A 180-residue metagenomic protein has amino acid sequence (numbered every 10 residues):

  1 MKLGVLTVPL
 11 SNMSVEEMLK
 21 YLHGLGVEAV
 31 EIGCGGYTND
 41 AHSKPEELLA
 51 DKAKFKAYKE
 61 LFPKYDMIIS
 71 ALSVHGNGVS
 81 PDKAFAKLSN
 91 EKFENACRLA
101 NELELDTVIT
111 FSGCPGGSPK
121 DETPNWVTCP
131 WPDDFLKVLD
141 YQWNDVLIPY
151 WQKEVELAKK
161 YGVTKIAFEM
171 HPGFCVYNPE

Functional and structural regions predicted by a protein language model:
M1-G4: Extreme N-terminal starter segment of soluble prokaryotic enzymes
L6-L10, G33-Y37, V74-N77, G113-P115 (+1 more regions): Active-site beta-loop-alpha junctions enriched in small/polar residues
S11-E17: Short N-terminal binding/cap micro-motifs at the start of the first secondary-structure element
E17, Y21, L61-Y65, G78-E180: Active-site acidic/histidine proton-transfer and metal-coordination neighborhood in alpha/beta enzyme cores
L25-A29: Glycine-enriched alpha-helix->loop->beta-strand junction motifs that scaffold or abut catalytic
E31, A71-S73, I109, A167: Conserved beta-strand positions in the central sheet of alpha/beta enzyme cores
I32-K59, P63, G113-P119: Glycine-rich, proline-tolerant flexible connector loops at the mouths of alpha/beta enzymes
N39-P45, S73-P81: Glycine-/proline-rich flexible loop or hinge segments
